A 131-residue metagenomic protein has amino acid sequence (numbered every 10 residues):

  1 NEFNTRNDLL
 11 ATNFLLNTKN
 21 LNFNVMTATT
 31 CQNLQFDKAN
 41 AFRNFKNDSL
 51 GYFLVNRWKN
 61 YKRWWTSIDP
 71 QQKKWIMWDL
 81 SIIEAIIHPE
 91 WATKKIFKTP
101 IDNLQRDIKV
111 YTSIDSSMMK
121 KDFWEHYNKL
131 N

Functional and structural regions predicted by a protein language model:
N1-N131: N-terminal acidic, glycine/proline-rich low-complexity segments
